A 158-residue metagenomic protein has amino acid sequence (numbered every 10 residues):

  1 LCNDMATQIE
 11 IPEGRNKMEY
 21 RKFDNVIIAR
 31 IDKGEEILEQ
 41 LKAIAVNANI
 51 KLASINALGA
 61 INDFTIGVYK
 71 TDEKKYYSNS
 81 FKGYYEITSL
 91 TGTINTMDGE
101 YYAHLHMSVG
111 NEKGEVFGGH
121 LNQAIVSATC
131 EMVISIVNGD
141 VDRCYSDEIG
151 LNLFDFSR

Functional and structural regions predicted by a protein language model:
Q8-A103, S108-R158: N-terminal intrinsically disordered, cationic/polar leader segments that include organellar targeting peptides
